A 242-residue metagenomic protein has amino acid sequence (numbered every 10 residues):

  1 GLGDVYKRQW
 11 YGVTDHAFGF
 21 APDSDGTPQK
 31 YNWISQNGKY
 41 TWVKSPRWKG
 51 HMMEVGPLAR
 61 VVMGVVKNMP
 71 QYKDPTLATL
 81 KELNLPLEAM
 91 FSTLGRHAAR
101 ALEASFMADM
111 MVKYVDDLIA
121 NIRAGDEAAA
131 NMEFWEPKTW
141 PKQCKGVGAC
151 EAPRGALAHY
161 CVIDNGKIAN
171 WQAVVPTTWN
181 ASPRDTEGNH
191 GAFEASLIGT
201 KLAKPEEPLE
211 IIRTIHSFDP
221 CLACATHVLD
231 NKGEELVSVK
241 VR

Functional and structural regions predicted by a protein language model:
G1-R242: Metal/cofactor-centered catalytic core regions of large enzymes
